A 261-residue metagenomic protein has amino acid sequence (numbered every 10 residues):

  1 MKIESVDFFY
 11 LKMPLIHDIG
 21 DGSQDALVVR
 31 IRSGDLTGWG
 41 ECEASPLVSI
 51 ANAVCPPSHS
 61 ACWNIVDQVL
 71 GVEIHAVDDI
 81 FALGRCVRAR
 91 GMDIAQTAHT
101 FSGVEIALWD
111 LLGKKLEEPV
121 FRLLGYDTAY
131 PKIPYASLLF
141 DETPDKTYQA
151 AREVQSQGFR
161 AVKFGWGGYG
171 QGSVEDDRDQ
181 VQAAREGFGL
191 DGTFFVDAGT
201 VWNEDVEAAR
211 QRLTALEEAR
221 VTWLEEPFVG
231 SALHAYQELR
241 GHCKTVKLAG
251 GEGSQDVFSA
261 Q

Functional and structural regions predicted by a protein language model:
M1-S5, I19-G22, G113-K114, E118-Y130: N-terminal amphipathic alpha-helix/helix-capping segment at the start of soluble metabolic enzymes
M1-W39, E43-I50: Structured beta-strand/loop patches that form or line metal/cofactor-binding pockets in enzymes
I3, D35, V104, E117 (+3 more regions): Conserved, mostly hydrophobic/aromatic
I31-R32, L36-K115: Metal- or metallocofactor-binding catalytic centers and their adjacent structured scaffolds across diverse enzyme
L116-F140, G187-F195, K244: N-terminal small/glycine-rich loop or linker at the start of catalytic domains across soluble metabolic enzymes
E118, L138-Y148, G168-G170, V174-E175: Active-site beta->alpha loop and helix N-cap motifs at the rims of alpha/beta catalytic domains
E153-G165: Catalytic domains of carbohydrate-active enzymes, especially glycoside hydrolases
G170-Q261: Catalytic core of soluble alpha/beta enzymes
